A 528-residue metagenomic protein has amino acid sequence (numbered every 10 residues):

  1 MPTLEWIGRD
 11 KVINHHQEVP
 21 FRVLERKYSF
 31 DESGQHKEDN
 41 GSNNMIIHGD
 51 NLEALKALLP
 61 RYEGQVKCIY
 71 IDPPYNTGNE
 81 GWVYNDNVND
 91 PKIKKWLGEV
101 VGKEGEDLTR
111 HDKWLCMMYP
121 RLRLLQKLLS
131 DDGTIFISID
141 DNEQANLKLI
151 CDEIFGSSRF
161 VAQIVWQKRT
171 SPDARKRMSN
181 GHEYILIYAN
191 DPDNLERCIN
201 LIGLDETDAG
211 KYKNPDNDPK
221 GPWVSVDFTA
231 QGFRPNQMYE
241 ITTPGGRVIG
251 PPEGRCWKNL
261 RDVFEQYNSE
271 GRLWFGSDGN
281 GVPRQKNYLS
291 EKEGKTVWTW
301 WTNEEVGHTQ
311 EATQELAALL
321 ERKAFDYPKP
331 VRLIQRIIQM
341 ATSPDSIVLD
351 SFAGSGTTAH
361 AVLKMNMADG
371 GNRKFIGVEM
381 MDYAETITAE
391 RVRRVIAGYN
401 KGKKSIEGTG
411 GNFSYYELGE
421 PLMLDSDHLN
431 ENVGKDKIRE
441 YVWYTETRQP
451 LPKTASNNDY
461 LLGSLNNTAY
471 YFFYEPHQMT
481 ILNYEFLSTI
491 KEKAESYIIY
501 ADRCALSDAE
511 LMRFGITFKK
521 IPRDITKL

Functional and structural regions predicted by a protein language model:
M1-E38, N43-N44, L52, L58-K67 (+9 more regions): Accessory, often C-terminal, charged low-complexity segments
D39, E106, R110, A318-R322: Short amphipathic alpha-helical segments at helix-loop
N40, Y75, V88, E99-V101 (+1 more regions): Catalytic cores of nucleotide-enabled group-transfer and carboxylate-activating enzymes in metabolic and assembly-line
G49: Cofactor-binding loops of NAD(P)H-dependent oxidoreductases, dominated by short-chain dehydrogenase/reductases
G64-W82, C151, V348-L363: Conserved proline-anchored active-site loop of SAM-dependent methyltransferases that bridges a beta-strand
Y84-T109: Aromatic- and acidic-residue-enriched carbohydrate-binding clefts of CAZyme catalytic domains
K92-V100, E304-T313, V362: Active-site-adjacent bridging/hinge elements
V306-P328: Class I SAM-dependent transferase core
